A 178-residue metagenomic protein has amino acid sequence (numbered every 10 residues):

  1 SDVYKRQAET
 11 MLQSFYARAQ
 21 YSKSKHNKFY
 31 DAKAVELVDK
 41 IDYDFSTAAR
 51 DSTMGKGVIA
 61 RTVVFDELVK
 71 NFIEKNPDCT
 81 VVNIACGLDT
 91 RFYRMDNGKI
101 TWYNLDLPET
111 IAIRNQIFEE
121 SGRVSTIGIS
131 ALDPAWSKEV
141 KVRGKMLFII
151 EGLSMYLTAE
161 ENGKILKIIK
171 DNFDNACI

Functional and structural regions predicted by a protein language model:
S1-Y4: Short, small-residue-biased leader/transition segments that mark boundaries at the very start of proteins
R18-N71, N76-C79: Conserved Class I S-adenosyl-L-methionine-dependent methyltransferase catalytic core
D66-I129: SAM cofactor-binding core of SAM-dependent methyltransferases, primarily the Rossmann-like beta-alpha-beta module
P134-R143: Short amphipathic alpha-helix with an adjacent loop that forms part of the alpha/beta core around
F148-I149: A conserved beta-strand element that flanks and buttresses the S-adenosyl-L-methionine
L153: Hydrophobic adenine-recognition pocket in adenosine-nucleotide-binding enzymes
Y156-I169: A short, conserved alpha-helix within the catalytic core of class I
N172-I178: Conserved beta-strand signature within the Rossmann-like core of class I S-adenosyl-L-methionine
